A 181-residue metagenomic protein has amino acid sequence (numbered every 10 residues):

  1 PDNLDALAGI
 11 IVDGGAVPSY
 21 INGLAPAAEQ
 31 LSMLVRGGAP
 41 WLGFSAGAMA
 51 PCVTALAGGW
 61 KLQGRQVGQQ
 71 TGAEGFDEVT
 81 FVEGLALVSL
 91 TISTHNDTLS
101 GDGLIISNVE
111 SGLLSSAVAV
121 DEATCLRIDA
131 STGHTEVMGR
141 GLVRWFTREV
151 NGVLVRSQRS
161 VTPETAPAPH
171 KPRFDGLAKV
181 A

Functional and structural regions predicted by a protein language model:
L4-D5, V35: A short, aliphatic-rich alpha-helical micro-motif
I11-D13, L34-L56: Catalytic nucleophile loop
V12-P18, L90-I92: Short, basic, glycine/proline-bearing loop/turn elements
V17-P26: Glycine/threonine-rich flexible loop motifs
P18, A48-P51, L126: Short gly/pro/ser/thr-enriched loop/turn and capping motifs at secondary-structure boundaries
Y20-I21, C52, G59: Glycine/Thr-rich phosphate-binding loops of Rossmann-like dinucleotide-binding domains
A28-V35, I105-V109: Short amphipathic alpha-helical segments and helix-helix/interface helices
A55-A57, K61-A181: C-terminal and late-domain segments of enzyme folds
